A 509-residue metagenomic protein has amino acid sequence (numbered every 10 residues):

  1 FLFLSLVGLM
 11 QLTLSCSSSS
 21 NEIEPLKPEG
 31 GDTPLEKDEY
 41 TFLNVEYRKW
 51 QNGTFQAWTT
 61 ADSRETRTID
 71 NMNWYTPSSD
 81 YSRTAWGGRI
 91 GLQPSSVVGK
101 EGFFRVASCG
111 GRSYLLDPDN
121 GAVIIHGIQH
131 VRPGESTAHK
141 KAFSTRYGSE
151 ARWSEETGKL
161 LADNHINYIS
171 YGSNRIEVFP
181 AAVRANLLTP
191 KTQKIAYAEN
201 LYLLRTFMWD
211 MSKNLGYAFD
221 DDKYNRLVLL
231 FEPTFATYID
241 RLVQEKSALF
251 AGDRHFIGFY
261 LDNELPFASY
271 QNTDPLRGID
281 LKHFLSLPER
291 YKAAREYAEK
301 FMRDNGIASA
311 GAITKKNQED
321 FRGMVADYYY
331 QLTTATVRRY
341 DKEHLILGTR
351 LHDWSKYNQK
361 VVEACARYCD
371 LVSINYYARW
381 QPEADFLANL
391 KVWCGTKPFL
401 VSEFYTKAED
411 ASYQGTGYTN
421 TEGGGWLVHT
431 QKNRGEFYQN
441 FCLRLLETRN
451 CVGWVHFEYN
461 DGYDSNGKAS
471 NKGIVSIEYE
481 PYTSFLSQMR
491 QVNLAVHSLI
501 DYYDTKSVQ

Functional and structural regions predicted by a protein language model:
L2-T13: Bacterial N-terminal signal peptides
Q11-P34: Bacterial Sec-dependent N-terminal signal peptides
Y40-P190, T206-R254, G311-M324, Q331 (+1 more regions): Active-site-adjacent substrate/metal-binding segments within catalytic domains of carbohydrate-active enzymes
P118, D221-L230, G252-E343, G348-K360: Polysaccharide-binding and catalytic clefts of secreted carbohydrate-active enzymes
S170, F256-G258, D262-E264, S402-F404 (+1 more regions): Substrate-binding cleft of secreted/luminal carbohydrate-active enzymes
S170-A181, F267, H352-N358, Y376-F386 (+1 more regions): Acidic-and-aromatic substrate-binding clefts and catalytic sites of carbohydrate-active enzymes
L276-K292, F457-Q509: Aromatic-rich peripheral "rim/lid" segments of glycoside hydrolase catalytic domains that contact and position glycan
G311, D320-A335, R339-G423, Q439-L443: Glycoside hydrolase catalytic-domain groove-lining segments
